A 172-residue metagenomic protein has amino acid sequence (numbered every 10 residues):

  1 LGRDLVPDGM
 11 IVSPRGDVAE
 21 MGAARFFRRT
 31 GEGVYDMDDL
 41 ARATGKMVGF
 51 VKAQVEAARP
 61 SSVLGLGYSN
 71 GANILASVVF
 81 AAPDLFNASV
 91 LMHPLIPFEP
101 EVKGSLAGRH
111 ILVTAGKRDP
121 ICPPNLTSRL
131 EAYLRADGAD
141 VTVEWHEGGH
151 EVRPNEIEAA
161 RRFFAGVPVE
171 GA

Functional and structural regions predicted by a protein language model:
L1-P60: Serine-hydrolase catalytic machinery in alpha/beta-hydrolase-like enzymes
P14-R15, L66, V90-H93, T114 (+1 more regions): Alpha/beta-hydrolase-fold catalytic nucleophile elbow
R59-A107: Primarily recognizes the serine-hydrolase "nucleophile elbow" in alpha/beta-hydrolase and SGNH/GDSL folds
L106-I111, D137-D140: Short, proline-enriched alpha-helix->beta-strand connector loops that line the catalytic pocket of alpha/beta-hydrolase
L112-A115, D119: Short beta-strand/loop motif that positions the catalytic acidic residue of the alpha/beta-hydrolase fold
S128-A172: C-terminal catalytic histidine-bearing segment of alpha/beta-hydrolase fold enzymes
